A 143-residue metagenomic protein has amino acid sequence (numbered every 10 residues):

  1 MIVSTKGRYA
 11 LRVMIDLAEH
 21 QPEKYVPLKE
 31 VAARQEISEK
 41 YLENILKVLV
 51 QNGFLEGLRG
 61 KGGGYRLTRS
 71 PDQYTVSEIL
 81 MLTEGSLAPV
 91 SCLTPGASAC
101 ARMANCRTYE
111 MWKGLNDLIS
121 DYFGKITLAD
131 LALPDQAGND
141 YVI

Functional and structural regions predicted by a protein language model:
V3-T5, Y9-L11, I15-I37: N-terminal helix-turn-helix DNA-binding core of bacterial DNA-binding proteins
A33, V50-Q51: Alpha-helical residues within the helix-turn-helix
K40: Key DNA-contact positions within bacterial/archaeal DNA-binding proteins
L46-K47: Short, hydrophobic-biased segments on the C-terminal half of alpha helices that form "recognition helices"
Q51-F54, L82: Residue cluster at the C-terminal edge of the helix-turn-helix DNA-binding motif
F54-G62, R66-L67: Beta-hairpin "wing" of winged helix-turn-helix
V76, T94-I143: C-terminal regulatory/oligomerization modules of transcriptional regulators
